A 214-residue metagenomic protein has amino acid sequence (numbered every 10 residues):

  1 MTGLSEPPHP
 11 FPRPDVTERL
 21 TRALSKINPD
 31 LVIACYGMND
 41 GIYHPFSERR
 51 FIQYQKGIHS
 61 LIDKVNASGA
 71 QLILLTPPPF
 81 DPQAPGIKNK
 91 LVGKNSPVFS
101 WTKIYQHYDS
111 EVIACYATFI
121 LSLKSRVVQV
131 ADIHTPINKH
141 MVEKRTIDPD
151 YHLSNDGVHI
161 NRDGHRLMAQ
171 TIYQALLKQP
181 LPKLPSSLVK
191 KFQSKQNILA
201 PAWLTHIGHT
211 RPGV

Functional and structural regions predicted by a protein language model:
M1-H59, K64-N66, Q71, P78-F80 (+2 more regions): Conserved SGNH/GDSL esterase-like catalytic core that processes O-acyl groups on lipids and polysaccharides
E6-P7, A84-K88, V142-R145: Short aromatic-enriched loop/helix-cap "lid" or pocket-rim segments at secondary-structure transitions that line
P10-P14, F51, K90-G93, I147-D150: Short, hinge-like loop/turn segments at secondary-structure boundaries
D15, R19, R49, Q53-S60 (+6 more regions): Extracytoplasmic/secreted proteins, especially bacterial periplasmic and envelope-associated proteins
I27, S60-L72, C115-A131, A175: A structural motif corresponding to the C-terminal end of an alpha-helix and its immediate exit/capping segment
P45-F51, I62, Y105-D109, L153-V158: Second-shell loop/turn segments in exported
P82-I133: Substrate-gating cap/lid alpha-helix
S122, R126-A131, N138-H140, K144-V214: Conserved catalytic region of serine esterases and O-acyltransferases that act on ester linkages in lipids
